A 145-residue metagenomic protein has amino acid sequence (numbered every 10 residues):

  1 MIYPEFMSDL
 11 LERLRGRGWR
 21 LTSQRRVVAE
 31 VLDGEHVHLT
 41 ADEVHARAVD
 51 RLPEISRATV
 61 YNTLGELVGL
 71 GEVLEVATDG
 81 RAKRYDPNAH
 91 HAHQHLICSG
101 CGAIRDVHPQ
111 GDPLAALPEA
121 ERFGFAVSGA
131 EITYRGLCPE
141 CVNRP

Functional and structural regions predicted by a protein language model:
E5-G18: Short, Lys/Arg-enriched N-terminal segment that forms or immediately precedes the first helix of a structured domain
G18-Q24: Basic, helix-initiating cap at the start of DNA-binding domains
S23, G34-T40: Short capping segments at the starts of secondary-structure elements
R26-V31: Pre-recognition alpha-helix immediately N-terminal to the DNA-recognition helix within helix-turn-helix or winged-helix
E43-V49, V60: A short acidic, leucine-rich amphipathic alpha-helix
V60-L70: Basic amphipathic alpha-helical segments that dock to polyanions
L70-P145: Non-DNA-binding regulatory cores of transcription-related proteins, predominantly C-terminal effector-binding
